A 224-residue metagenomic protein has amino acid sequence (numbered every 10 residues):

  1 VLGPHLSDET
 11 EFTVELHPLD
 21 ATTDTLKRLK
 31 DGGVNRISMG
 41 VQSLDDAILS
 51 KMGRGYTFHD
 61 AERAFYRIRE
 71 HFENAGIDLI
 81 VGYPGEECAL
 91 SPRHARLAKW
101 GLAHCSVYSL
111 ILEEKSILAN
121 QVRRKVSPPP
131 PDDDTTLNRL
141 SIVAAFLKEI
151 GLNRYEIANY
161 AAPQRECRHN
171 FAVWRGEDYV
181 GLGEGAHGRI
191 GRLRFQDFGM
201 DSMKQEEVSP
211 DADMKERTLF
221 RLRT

Functional and structural regions predicted by a protein language model:
V1-T224: C-terminal scaffold of the Radical SAM
